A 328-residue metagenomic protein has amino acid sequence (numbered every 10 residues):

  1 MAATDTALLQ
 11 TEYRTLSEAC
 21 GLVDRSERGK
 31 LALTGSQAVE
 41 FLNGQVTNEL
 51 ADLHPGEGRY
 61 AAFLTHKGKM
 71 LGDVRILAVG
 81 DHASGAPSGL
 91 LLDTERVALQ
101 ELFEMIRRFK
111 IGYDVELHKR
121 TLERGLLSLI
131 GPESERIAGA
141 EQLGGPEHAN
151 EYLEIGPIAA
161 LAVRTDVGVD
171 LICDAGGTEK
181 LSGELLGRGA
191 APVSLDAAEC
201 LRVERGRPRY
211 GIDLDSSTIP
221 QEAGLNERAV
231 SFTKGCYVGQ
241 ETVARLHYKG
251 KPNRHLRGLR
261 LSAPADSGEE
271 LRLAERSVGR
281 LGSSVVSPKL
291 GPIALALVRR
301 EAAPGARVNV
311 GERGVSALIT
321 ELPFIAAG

Functional and structural regions predicted by a protein language model:
M1-L64, G68-L71, A78-S84: Acidic, proline/glycine-enriched N-terminal capping motif
L22, K30, R75-P208: Acidic, low-complexity central loop/insert segments
L33-A38, L129-R136, R260-D266: Short, surface-exposed ligand-recognition loops at beta-strand->loop->(often short) alpha-helix junctions that present
G35, L92, L129-G131, L171 (+4 more regions): Residue-level signal for inorganic ion chemistry
P55-G58, L143-L153, G206, G211 (+4 more regions): Glycine-centered loop/turn motifs
H66, L129, I155, L273 (+1 more regions): Structural motif
V74, T218, A223-S231, C236-Q240 (+1 more regions): Glycine-rich, small/acidic residue-mixed loop/short-helix segments
I172-R257: Anionic-ligand-binding alpha/beta catalytic cores of soluble enzymes and soluble regulatory domains that recognize
